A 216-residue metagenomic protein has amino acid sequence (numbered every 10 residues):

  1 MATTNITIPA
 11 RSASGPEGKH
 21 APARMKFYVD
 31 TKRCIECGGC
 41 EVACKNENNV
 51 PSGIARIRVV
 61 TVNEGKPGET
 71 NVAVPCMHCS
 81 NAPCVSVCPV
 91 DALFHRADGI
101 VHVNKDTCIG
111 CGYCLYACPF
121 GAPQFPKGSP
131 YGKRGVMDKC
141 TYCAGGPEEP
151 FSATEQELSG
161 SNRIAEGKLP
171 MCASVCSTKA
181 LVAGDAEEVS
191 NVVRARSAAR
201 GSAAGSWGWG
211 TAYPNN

Functional and structural regions predicted by a protein language model:
M1-N216: Non-ligating segments of multi-cofactor redox enzymes
